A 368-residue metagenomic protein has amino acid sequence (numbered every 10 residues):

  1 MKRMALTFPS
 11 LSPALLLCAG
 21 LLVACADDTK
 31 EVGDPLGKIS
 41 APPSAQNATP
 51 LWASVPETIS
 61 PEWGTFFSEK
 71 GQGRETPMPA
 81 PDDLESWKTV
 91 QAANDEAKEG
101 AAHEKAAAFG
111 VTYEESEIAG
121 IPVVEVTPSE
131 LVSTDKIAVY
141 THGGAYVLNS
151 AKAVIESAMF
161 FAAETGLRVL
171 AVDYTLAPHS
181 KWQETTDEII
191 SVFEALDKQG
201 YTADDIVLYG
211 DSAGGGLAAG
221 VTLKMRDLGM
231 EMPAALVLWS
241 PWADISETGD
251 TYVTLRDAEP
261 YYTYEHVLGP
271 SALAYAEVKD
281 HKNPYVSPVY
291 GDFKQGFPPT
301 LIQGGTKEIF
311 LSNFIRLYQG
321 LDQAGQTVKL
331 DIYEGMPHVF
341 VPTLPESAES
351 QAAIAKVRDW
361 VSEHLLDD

Functional and structural regions predicted by a protein language model:
L21-A24: C-terminal motif of bacterial Sec signal peptides marking the signal peptidase cleavage site
D27-E130, L366: A glycine/proline-hinged amphipathic helix-loop "lid/cap" segment that gates access to hydrophobic ligand pockets
D135-G144: Short beta-strand element of the alpha/beta-hydrolase
S150-A151, S157, L170-D205, L344-S350: Catalytic nucleophile-loop/oxyanion-hole region of alpha/beta-hydrolase and closely related hydrolase-like folds
G210, G214, A218: Gly/Ala-rich beta-loop-alpha elbow adjacent to hydrolase catalytic centers
L223-D280: Hydrolase active-site cap/lid region
I302-G304: Short beta-strand/loop motif that positions the catalytic acidic residue of the alpha/beta-hydrolase fold
S347-D368: Catalytic active-site module of serine/aspartate enzymes centered on a nucleophile-bearing elbow/loop
